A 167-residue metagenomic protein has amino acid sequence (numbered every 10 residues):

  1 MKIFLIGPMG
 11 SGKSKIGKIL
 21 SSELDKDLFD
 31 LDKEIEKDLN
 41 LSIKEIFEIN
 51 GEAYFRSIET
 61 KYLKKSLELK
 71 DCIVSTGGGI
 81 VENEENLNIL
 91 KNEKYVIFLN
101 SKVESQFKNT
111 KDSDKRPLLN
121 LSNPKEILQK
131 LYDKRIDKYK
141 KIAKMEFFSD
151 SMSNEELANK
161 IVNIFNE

Functional and structural regions predicted by a protein language model:
L5: Hydrophobic anchor at the beta1->P-loop junction of P-loop NTPases
P8: P-loop (Walker A) phosphate-binding loop of NTP-binding proteins
S11: ATP-binding Walker
S14: Walker A/P-loop
I19, E23, L69, D133-E167: NTP-dependent small-molecule kinase module
S22-K33: Post-Walker A helix-loop "phosphate-sensing" segment adjacent to the P-loop in P-loop NTPases
L31-K91, R116, Q129: ATP-dependent small-molecule kinase phosphotransfer cores that center on conserved nucleotide phosphate-binding segments
E93-I136: A glycine- and Lys/Arg-enriched "phosphate-lid" helix/loop adjacent to the NTP-binding pocket of small-molecule kinases
